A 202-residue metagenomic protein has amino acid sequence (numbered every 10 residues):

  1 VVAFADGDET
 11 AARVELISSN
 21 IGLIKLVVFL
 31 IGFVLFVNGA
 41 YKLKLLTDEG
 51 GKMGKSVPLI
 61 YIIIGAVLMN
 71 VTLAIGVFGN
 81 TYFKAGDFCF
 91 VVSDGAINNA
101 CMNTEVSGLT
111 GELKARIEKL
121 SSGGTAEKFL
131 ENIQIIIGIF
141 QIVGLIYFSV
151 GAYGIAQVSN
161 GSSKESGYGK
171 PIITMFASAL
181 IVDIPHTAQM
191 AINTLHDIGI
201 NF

Functional and structural regions predicted by a protein language model:
V2-D8, N98-S122: Low-complexity, acidic polar-rich segments
D6-V91, E118-F202: Hydrophobic alpha-helical segments involved in membrane association or supramolecular assembly
N20, S93-C101: Short aromatic-rich membrane-water interface segments that cap or initiate transmembrane helices in multi-pass membrane
